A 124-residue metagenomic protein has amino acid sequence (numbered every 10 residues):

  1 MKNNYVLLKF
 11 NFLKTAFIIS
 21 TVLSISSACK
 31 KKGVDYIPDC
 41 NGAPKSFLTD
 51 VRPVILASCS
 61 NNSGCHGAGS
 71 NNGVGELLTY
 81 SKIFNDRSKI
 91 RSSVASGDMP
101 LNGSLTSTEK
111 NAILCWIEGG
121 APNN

Functional and structural regions predicted by a protein language model:
M1-C29: Sec-dependent bacterial lipoprotein signal peptides
C29-N124: Aromatic- and Gly/Pro-enriched helix-to-coil junctions and flexible linker segments
